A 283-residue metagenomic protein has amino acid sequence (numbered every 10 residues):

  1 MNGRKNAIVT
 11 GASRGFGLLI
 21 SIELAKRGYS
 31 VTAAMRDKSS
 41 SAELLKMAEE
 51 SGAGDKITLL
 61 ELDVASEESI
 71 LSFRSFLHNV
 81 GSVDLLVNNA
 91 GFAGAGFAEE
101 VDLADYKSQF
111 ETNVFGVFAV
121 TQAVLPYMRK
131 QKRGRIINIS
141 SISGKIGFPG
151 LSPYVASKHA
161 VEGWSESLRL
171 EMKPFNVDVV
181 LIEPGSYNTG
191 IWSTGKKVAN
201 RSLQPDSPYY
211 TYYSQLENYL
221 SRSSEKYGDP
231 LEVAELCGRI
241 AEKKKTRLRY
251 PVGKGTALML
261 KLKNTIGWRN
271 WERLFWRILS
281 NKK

Functional and structural regions predicted by a protein language model:
S13-G15: Conserved glycine-rich cofactor-binding loop
S51-E68: Rossmann-fold cofactor-recognition segment
F97-A98, D105-K107: Substrate-binding pocket helix/loop in short-chain dehydrogenase/reductase
T121, S157-A160: Active-site helix of classical SDR
T121-Q122, E166: A short, exposed helix-loop element centered on a Lys and neighboring polar residues
S141: Residue(s) in the substrate-gating loop at a strand-loop-helix junction that position the organic substrate next
K173-S223: C-terminal beta-strand-loop-alpha-helix "lid" module of Rossmann-like NAD(P)-dependent dehydrogenases
